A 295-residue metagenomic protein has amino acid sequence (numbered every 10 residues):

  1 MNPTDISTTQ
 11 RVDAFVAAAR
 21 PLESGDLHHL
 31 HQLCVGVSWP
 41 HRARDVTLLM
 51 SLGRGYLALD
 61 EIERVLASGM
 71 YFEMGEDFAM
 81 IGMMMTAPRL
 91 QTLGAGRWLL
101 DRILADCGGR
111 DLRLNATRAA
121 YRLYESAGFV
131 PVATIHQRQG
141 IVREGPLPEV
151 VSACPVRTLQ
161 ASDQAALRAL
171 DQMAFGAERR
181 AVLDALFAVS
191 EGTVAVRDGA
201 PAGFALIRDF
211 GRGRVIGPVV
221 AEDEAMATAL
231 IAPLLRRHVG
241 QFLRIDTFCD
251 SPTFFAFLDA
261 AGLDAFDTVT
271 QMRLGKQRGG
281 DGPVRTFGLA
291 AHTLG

Functional and structural regions predicted by a protein language model:
N2-I6, R122, A127-P146, R208 (+2 more regions): Active-site/acyl-donor-binding loops of N-acyltransferases
S7-Q10, S24-M70, Q172-G192, V196: Active-site rim helix/loop that mediates acceptor-substrate recognition in acyltransferases
V16-H29, C154-A166: A short beta-loop-alpha structural element at the N-terminal edge of CoA-dependent acyl/N-acetyltransferase catalytic
L57, E63-F72, F78-M85, V194 (+2 more regions): Conserved beta-strand in the GNAT
T86, T92-A105, S126, D223-R236 (+1 more regions): Conserved acetyl-CoA-binding loop-helix of GNAT-fold acetyltransferases
A105-R118, V239-C249, V269: Conserved GNAT acetyl-CoA-binding A-motif
F129-V215, A225: Amide-forming acyltransferase catalytic core, primarily the GNAT-like/NAT-type and related acyltransferase folds
P201-F257: Glycine/small-residue-rich hydrophobic helix-like segments
